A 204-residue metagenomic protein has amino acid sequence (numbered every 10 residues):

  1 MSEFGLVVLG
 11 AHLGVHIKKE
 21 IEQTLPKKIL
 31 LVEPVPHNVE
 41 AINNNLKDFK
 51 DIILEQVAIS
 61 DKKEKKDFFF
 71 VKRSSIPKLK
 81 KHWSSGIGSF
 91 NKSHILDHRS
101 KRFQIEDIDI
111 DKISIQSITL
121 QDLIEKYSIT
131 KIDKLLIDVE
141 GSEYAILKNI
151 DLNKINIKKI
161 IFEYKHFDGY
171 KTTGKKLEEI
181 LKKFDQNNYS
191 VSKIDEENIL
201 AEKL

Functional and structural regions predicted by a protein language model:
M1-L204: Phosphate/nucleotide-binding beta-alpha loop and adjacent structural elements of enzyme active sites
